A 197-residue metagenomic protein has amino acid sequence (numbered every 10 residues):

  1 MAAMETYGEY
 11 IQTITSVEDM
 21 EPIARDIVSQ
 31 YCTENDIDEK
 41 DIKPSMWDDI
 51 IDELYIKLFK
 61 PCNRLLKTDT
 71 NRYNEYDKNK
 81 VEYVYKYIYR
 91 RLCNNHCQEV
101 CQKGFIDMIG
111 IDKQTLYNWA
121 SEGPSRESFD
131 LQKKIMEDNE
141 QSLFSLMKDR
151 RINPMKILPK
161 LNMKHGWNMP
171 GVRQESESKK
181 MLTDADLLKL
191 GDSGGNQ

Functional and structural regions predicted by a protein language model:
M1-S142, L146: N-terminal, charge-rich alpha-helical recognition modules
K134-M147, N162-Q197: Contiguous, low-complexity intrinsically disordered segments that are highly enriched in charged residues
K148-I157: N-terminal charged helix/coil linker that caps or initiates catalytic domains
